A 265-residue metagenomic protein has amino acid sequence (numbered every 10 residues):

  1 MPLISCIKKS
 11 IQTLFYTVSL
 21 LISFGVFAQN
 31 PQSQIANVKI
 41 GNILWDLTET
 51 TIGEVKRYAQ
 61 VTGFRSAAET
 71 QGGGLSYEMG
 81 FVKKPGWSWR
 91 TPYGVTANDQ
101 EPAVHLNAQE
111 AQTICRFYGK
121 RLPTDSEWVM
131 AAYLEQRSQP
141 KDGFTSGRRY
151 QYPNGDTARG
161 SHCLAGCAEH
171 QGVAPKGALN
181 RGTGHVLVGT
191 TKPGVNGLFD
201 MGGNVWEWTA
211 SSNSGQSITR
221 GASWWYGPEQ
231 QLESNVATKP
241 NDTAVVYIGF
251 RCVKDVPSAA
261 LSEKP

Functional and structural regions predicted by a protein language model:
C6, I11, V18-S126, A132-E135 (+1 more regions): Extended beta-strand/loop cores of jelly-roll/beta-sandwich
L14, K56, R148-Y150: Intrinsically disordered, low-complexity segments enriched in small/polar residues
K83-V104, A108-A237: Functional-site microenvironments in short loops/helix caps that host divalent-cation chemistry
